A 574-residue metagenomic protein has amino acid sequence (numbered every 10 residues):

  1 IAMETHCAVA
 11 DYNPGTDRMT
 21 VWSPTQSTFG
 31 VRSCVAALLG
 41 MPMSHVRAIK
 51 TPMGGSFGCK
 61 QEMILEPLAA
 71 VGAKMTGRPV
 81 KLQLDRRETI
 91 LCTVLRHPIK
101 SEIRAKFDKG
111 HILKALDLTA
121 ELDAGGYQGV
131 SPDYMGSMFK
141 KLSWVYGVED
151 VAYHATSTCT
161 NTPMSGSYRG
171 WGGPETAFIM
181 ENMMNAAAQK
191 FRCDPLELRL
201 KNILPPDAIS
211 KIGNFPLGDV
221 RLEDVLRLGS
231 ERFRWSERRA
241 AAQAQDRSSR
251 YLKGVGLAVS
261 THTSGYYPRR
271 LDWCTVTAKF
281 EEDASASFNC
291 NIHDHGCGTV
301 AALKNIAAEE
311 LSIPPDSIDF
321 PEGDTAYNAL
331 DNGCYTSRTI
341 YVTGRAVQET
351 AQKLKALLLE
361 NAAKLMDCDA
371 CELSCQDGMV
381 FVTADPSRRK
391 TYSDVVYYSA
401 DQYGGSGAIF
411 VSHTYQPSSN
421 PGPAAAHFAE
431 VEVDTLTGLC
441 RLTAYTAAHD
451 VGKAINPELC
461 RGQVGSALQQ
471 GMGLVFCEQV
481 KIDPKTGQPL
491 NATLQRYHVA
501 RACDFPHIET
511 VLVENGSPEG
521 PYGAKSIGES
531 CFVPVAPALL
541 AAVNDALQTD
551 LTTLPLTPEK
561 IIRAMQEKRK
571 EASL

Functional and structural regions predicted by a protein language model:
I1-L39, L122, G136, V255-S285 (+2 more regions): Conserved beta-alpha junction segments in alpha/beta enzyme cores
T5, R32-C34, F57-M63, C92-H97 (+11 more regions): Short acidic, glycine/serine/threonine-rich loops at helix termini
H6, I99-S101, C274, A425-H427: Short, small/polar residue-rich loop motifs at catalytic or cofactor-binding pockets
P24-F29, L118-Y127, H293-H295, Y445-G452 (+1 more regions): Short, solvent-exposed aromatic-acidic interface loops
G40-R47, M75-V80, K109, Y134-Y251 (+2 more regions): C-terminal catalytic domains of large/alpha subunits in multi-subunit enzymes
P52-G77, K81-Q83, T299-A307: Thiamine diphosphate
P79, R86-V151: Active-site cavity-forming subdomains of large catalytic enzyme subunits
Y266-N328, T343: Catalytic phosphate/nucleotide-handling subdomain of diverse soluble enzymes
